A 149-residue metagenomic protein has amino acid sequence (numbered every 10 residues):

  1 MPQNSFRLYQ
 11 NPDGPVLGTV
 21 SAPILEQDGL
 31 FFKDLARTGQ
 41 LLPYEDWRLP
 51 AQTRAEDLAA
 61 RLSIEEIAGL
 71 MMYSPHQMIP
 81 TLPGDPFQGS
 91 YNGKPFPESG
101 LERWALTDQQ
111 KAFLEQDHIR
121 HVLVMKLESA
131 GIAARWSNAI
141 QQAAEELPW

Functional and structural regions predicted by a protein language model:
P2-W149: N-terminal beta-rich core of secreted/periplasmic extracellular enzymes
